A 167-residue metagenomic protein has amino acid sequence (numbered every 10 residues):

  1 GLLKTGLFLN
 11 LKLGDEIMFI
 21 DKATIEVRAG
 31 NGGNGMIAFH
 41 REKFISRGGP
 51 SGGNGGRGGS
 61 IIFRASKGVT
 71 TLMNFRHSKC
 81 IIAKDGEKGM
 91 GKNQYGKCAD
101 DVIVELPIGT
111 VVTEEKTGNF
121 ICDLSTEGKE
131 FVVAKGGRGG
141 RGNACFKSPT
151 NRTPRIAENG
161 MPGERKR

Functional and structural regions predicted by a protein language model:
G1-I17: Short, Lys/Arg-enriched N-terminal segments with co-localized hydrophobic residues within the first ~10-30 amino acids
G14-R167: Conserved P-loop NTPase architecture
